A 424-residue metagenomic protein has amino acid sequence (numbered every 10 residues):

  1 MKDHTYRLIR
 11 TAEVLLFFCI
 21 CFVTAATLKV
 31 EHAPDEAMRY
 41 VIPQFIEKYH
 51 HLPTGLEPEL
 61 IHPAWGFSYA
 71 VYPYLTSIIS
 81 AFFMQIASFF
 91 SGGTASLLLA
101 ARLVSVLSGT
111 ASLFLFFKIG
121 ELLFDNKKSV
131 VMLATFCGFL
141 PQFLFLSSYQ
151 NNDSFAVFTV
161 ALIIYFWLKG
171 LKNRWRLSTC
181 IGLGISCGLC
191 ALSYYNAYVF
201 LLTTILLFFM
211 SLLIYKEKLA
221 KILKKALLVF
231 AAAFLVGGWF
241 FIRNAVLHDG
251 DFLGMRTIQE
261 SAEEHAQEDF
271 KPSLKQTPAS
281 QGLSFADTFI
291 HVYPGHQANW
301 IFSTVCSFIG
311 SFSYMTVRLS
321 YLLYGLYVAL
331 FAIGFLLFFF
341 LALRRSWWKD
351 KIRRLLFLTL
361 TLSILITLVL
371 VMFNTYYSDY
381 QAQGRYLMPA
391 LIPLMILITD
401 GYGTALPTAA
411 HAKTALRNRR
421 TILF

Functional and structural regions predicted by a protein language model:
M1-V23, A101, L212-L213, I222-A232 (+3 more regions): Start-transfer (signal-anchor) and selected internal transmembrane alpha helices of multi-pass inner/ER membrane
L8-V14, G92-A95, F116-F139, V157-F158: Transmembrane-helix signature of polytopic, membrane-embedded enzymes that assemble or transfer cell-envelope glycans
A70, Y74-I78, F89-A111: Loop-to-helix entry region of an early transmembrane alpha helix in multi-pass inner-membrane enzymes
L99-F124, L162: Transmembrane-helix motifs of polytopic, lipid-linked glycan transferases
Q142-F155: Short acidic/glycine- and proline-prone juxtamembrane loop motifs at membrane-interface regions of multi-pass membrane
K169-K172, F200-F234, V246-L247, T257-I258: Perimembrane helix-loop-helix junctions
T179-Y195: Membrane-interface alpha helices of multi-pass inner-membrane proteins
K224-F338: Membrane-lumen/periplasm interface segments of specific transmembrane helices in polyprenyl phosphate-linked
